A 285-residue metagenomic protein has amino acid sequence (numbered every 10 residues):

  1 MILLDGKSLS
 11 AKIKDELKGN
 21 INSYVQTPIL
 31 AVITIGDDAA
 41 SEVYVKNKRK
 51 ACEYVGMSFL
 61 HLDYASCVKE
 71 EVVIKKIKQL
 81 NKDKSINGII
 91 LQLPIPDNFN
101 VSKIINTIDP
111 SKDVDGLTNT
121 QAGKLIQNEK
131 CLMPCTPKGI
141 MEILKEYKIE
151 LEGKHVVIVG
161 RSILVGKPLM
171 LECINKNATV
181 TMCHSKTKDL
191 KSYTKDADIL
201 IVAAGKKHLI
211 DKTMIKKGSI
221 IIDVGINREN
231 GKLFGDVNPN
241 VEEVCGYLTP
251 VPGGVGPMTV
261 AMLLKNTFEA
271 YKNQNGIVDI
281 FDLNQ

Functional and structural regions predicted by a protein language model:
M1-Q26, I280: Positively charged, low-complexity intrinsically disordered leader regions
T27-D37: Short beta-strand segments enriched in small/hydrophobic residues
I35-R49, C131-I220, K232-P239: Glycine-rich phosphate/diphosphate-binding loop of Rossmann-like nucleotide-binding domains
C52-S66, V180-M182: Short beta-strand elements in bilobed, periplasmic/extracellular small-molecule ligand-binding domains
V72-K84: Short, well-structured alpha-helical segments in soluble
L91-L151: Anion-binding alpha/beta catalytic cores of soluble intermediary-metabolism enzymes, centered on
P94, A203-K206, G225-I226: Short glycine-/small-residue-rich Rossmann-like dinucleotide-binding loops
V101-T118, A122, I222-Q274: Rossmann-fold NAD(P)-binding glycine/threonine-rich loop
